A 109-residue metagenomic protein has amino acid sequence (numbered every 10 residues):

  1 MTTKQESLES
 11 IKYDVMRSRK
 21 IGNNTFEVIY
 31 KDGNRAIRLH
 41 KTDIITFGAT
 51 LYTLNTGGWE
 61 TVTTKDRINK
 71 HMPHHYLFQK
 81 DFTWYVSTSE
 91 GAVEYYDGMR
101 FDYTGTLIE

Functional and structural regions predicted by a protein language model:
M1-E109: Terminal leader/tail segments of proteins
